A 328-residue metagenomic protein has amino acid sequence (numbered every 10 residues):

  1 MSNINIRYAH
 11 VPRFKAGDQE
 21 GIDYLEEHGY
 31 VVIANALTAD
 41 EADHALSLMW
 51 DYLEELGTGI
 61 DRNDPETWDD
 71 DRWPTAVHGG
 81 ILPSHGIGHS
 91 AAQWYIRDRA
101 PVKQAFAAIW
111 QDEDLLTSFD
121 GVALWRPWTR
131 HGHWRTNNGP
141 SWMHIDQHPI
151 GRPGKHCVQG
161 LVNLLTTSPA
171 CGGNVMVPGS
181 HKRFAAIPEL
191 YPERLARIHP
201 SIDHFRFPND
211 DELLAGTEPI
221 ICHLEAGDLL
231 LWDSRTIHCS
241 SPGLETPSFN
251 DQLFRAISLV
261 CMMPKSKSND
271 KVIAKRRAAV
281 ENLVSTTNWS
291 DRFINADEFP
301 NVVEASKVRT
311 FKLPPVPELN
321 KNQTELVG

Functional and structural regions predicted by a protein language model:
S2-E27, A34-I150: Non-heme Fe(II)-dependent double-stranded beta-helix
N3, Y8, G59, E189-P192 (+2 more regions): Non-heme Fe(II)/2-oxoglutarate
Y30, F119, K155-L161, C171 (+2 more regions): Extracellular structured ligand-interaction cores
H89-Y95, Q147-H148, P208-I221, S240-E245: Active-site rim elements
A107-L116, I150-K155, N163-C171, R183: Secondary-structure boundary elements
R126, I145-Q147, V158-T166, M176-P178: Short, structured patches in soluble enzyme cores that scaffold and shape functional sites
P127, V177-A185, I257, C261-K267: Short edge-strand/loop segments of extracellular domains
G154-C157, T167-C239: Double-stranded beta-helix
